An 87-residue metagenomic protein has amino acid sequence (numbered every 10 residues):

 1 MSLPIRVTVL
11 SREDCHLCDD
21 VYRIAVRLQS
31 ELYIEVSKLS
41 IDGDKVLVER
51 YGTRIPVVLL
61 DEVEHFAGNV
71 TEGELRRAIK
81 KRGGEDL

Functional and structural regions predicted by a protein language model:
S2-R27: Local sequence-structure signature of Cys/Sec-based thiol-disulfide redox active-site neighborhoods
Y22-R23, L60, V70: Residues lining hydrophobic/aromatic ligand-binding pockets adjacent to catalytic sites
I34-K45: Thiol-based oxidoreductase modules, predominantly thioredoxin-like and allied folds used for disulfide exchange
G43-P56: Short Fe-S-cluster ligation motifs
P56-E64: A short, hydrophobic beta-strand/beta-hairpin element that forms part of a small beta-sheet core
V63-L87: Non-catalytic, surface beta->alpha helical segment in thiol-disulfide oxidoreductase systems
